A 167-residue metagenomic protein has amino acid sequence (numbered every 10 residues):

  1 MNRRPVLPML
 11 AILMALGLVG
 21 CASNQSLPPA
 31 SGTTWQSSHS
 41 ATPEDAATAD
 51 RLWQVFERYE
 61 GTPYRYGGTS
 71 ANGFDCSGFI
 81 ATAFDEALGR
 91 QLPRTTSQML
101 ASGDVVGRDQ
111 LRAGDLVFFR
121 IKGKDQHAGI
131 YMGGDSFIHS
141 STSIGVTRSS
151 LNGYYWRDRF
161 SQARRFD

Functional and structural regions predicted by a protein language model:
M1-L10: Bacterial N-terminal signal peptides that target proteins for export
L16-G20: C-terminal motif of bacterial Sec signal peptides marking the signal peptidase cleavage site
S23, R90-G153: ...with weaker cross-activation on analogous glycine-rich loops/strands in unrelated enzymes
Q25-Y59: Post-signal peptide N-terminal segment of mature Sec-exported envelope proteins
H39-S40, T62-A113: Catalytic cysteine-centered active-site loop
A49-W53, E57, S77, A81 (+2 more regions): Extracytoplasmic/secreted envelope proteins and their assembly/folding machinery, especially bacterial periplasmic
W156-D167: Glycine- and charge-enriched low-complexity intrinsically disordered segments
